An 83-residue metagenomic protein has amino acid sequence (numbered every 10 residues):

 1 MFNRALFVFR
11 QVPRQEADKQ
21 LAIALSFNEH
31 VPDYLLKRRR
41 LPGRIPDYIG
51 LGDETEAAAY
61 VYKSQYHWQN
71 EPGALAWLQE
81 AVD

Functional and structural regions predicted by a protein language model:
F2-R10: "A position-specific structural signal for the A-helix of alpha-solenoid helical repeats
V8-F9, Q15-D83: Long, ordered, amphipathic alpha-helical scaffolds
